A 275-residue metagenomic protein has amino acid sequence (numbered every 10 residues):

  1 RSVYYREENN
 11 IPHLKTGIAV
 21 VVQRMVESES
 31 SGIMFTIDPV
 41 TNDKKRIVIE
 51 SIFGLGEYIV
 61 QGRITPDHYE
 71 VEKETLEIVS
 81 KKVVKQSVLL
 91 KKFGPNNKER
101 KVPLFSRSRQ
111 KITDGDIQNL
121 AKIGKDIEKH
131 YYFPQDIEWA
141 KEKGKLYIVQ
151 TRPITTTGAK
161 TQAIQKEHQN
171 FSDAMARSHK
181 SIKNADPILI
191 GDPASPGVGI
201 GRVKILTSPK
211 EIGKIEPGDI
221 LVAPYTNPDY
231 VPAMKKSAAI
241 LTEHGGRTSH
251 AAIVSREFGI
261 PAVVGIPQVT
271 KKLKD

Functional and structural regions predicted by a protein language model:
R1-D275: Non-catalytic, soluble scaffold/interaction modules
